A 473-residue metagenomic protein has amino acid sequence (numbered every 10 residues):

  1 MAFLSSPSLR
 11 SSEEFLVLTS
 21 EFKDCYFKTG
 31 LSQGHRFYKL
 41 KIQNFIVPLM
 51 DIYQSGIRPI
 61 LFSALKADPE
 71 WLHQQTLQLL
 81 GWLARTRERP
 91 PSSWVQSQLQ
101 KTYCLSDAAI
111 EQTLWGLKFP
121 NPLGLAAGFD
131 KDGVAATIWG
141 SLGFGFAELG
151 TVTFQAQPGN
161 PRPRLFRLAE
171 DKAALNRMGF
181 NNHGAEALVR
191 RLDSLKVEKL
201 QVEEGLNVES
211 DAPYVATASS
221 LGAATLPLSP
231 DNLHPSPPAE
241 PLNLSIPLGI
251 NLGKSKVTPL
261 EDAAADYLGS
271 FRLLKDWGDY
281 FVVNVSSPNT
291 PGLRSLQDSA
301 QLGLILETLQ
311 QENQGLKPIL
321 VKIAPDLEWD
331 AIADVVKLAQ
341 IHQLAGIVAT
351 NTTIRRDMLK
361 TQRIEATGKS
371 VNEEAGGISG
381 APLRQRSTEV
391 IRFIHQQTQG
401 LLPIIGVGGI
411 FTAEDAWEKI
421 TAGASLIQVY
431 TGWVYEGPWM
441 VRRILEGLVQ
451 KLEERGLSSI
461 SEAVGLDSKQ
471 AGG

Functional and structural regions predicted by a protein language model:
F3, P7, F15-F27, F37-I46 (+1 more regions): Short, basic, low-complexity termini and linkers enriched in Ser/Thr/Gly/Pro that act as targeting/leader peptides
P48-K196, L200, P213, L242-S245 (+1 more regions): N-terminal capping/small domains of soluble enzymes
S93-S106, V285-Q301, Q340-G400: Glycine/Thr-rich beta-alpha phosphate-binding loop at enzyme active sites
V134-W139, L327-A339, F411-I427: Catalytic cores of alpha/beta
E148-F154, G346-T353, T421-R443: Glycine-rich phosphate-binding active-site loops on the catalytic face of alpha/beta enzymes
G159-K172, M358-N372, V434-L457: C-terminal helical cap(s) of enzyme catalytic domains, especially alpha/beta-barrels
A173, H183-E186, R191-K199, D298-I319 (+3 more regions): Alpha-helix-loop-beta-strand connector modules within alpha/beta enzyme cores
S255-Y267, S295, V321-Q340: Active-site glycine- and acidic-residue-rich loops that bind and position anionic ligands or nucleotide-like cofactors
